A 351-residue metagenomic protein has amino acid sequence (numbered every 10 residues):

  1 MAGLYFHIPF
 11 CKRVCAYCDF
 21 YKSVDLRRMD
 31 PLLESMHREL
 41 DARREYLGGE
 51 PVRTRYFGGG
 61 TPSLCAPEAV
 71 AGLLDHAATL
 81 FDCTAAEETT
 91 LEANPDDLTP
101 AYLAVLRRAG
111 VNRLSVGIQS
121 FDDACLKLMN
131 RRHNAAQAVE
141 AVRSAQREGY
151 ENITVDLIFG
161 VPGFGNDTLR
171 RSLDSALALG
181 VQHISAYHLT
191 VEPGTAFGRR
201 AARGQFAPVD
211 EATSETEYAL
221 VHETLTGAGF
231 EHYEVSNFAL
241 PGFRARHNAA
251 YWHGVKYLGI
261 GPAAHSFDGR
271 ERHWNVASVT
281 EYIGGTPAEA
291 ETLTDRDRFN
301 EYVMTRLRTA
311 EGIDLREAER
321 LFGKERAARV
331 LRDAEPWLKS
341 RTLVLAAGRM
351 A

Functional and structural regions predicted by a protein language model:
M1, K22-E45, E50-K324: C-terminal scaffold of the Radical SAM
M1-I8: Immediate flanking context of iron-sulfur cluster ligation sites
P9-F20: Local cysteine-cluster metal-coordination motifs and their immediate loop/turn environment, predominantly Fe-S cluster
C11, Q182, K256, G348-R349: Beta-strand-connecting loop/turn residues
F238, A347-M350: Short, Lys/Arg-rich nucleic-acid/phosphate-binding segment
L321, M350-A351: Generic amphipathic alpha-helical segments used as scaffolds and interaction surfaces in large, multi-domain proteins
K324-K339: Short amphipathic alpha-helical interaction segments
L338-G348: A short, conserved structural fragment
